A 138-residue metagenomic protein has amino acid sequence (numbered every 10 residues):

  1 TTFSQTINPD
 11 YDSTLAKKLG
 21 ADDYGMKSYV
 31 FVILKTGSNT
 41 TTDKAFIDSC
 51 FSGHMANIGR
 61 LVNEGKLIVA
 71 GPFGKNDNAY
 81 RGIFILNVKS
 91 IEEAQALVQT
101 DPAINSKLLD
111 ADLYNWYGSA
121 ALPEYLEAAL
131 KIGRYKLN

Functional and structural regions predicted by a protein language model:
Q5-N138: Conserved, structured core segments of small domains
